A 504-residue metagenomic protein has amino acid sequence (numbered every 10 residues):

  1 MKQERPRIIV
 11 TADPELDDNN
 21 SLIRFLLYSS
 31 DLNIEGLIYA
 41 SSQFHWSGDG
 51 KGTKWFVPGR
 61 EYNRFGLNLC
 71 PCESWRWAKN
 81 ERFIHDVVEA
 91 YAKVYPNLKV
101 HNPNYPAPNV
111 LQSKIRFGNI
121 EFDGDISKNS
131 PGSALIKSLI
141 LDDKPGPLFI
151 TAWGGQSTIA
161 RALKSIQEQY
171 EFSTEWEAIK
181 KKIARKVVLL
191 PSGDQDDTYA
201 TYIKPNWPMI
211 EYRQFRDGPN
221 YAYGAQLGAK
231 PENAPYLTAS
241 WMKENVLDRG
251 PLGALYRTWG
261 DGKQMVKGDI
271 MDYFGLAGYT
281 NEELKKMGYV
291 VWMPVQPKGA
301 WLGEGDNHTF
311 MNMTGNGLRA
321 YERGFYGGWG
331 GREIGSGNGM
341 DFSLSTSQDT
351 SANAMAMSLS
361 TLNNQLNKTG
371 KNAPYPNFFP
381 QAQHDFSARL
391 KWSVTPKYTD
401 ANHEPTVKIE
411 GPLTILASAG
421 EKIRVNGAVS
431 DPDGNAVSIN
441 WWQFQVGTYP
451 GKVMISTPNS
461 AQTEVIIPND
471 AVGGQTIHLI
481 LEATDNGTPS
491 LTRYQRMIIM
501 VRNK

Functional and structural regions predicted by a protein language model:
M1-G451, G474: N-terminal acidic, glycine/proline-rich low-complexity segments
Q443-I466: Surface-exposed, flexible coil segments in extracellular/virion-facing regions
I466-G473, N486: Short, surface-exposed loop/turn segments at beta-strand-coil junctions that are enriched for proline with nearby
G473-L479: Exposed beta-strand face motif in extracellular beta-rich ectodomains
T484-S490: Short, solvent-exposed loop/turn segments at the edges of extracellular beta-sandwich modules
S490-M497: Extracellular and select intracellular beta-sandwich modules with Ser/Thr-enriched, small-residue motifs on
M500-K504: Extracellular interdomain linker/stem segments of modular secreted and single-pass surface proteins
